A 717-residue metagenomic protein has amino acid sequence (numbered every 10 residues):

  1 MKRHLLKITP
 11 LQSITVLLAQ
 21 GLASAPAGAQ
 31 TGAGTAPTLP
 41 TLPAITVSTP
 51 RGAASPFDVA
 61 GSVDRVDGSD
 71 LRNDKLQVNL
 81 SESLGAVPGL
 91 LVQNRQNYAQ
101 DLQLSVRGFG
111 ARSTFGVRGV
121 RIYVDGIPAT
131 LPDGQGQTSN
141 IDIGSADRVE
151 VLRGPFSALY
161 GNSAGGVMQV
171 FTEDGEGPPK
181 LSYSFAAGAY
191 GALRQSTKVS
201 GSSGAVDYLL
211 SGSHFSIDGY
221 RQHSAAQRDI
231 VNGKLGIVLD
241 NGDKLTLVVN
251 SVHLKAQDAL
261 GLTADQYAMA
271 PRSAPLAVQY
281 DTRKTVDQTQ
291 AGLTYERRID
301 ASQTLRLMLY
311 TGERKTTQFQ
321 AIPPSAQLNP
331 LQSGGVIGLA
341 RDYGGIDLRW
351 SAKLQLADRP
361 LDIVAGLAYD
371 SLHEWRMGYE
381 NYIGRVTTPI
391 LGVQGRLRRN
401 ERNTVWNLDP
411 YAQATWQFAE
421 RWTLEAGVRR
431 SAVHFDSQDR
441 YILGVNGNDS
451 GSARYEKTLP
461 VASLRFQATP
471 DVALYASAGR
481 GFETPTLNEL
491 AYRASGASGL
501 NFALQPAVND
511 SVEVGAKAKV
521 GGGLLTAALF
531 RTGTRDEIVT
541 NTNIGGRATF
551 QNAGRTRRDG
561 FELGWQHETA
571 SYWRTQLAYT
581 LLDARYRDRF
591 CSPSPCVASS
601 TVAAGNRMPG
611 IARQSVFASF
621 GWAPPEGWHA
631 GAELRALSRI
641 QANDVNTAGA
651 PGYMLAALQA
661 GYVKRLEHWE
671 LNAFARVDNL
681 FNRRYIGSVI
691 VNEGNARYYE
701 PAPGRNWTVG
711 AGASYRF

Functional and structural regions predicted by a protein language model:
T41-K75, S81, Q100-S105, V120: N-terminal periplasmic "start-of-domain" segments of outer-membrane beta-barrel proteins
G119-V120, I127-R153: Short acidic/polar hinge/loop motifs at secondary-structure boundaries that mediate gating or recognition
K180, A189-S216, R221-A259, R283-D300 (+7 more regions): Transmembrane beta-barrel wall of Gram-negative outer-membrane proteins
V238, N250, A476, V512 (+3 more regions): Conserved C-terminal beta-signal and adjacent last beta-strands/turns of outer-membrane beta-barrel proteins
K244-N250, T285-I442, Q467, L525-T526 (+1 more regions): Face-selective signature of the C-terminal outer-membrane beta-barrel domain
K255-R272, H373-E380, A432-L443, S452 (+7 more regions): Surface-exposed extracellular loop regions of Gram-negative outer-membrane beta-barrel proteins, predominantly
T294-R298, T304-I322, Q467, A473-G479 (+3 more regions): Membrane-embedded beta-barrel scaffold of Gram-negative outer-membrane proteins
W350-A352, A419-E420, L424, L529-G533 (+2 more regions): Gram-negative outer-membrane beta-barrel transporters
